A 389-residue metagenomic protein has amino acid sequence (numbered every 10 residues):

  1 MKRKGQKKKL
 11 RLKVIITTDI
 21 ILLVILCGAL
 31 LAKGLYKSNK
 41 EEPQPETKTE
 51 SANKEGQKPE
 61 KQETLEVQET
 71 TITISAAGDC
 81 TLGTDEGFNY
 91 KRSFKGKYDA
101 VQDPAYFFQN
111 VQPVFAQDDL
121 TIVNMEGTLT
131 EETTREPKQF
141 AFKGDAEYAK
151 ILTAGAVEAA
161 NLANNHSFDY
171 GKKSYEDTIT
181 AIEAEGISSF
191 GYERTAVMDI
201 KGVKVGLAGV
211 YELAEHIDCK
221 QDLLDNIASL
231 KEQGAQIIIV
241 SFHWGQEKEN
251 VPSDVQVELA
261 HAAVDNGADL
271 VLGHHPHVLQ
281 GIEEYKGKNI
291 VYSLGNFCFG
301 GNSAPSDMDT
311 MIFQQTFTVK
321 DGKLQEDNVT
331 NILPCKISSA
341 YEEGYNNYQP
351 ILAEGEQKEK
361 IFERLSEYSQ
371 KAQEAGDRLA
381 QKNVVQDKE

Functional and structural regions predicted by a protein language model:
M1-K9: Juxtamembrane low-complexity tails/linkers enriched in Ser/Thr-Pro and polybasic
K2, K13-E389: Acidic, metal/ion-coordinating pockets
